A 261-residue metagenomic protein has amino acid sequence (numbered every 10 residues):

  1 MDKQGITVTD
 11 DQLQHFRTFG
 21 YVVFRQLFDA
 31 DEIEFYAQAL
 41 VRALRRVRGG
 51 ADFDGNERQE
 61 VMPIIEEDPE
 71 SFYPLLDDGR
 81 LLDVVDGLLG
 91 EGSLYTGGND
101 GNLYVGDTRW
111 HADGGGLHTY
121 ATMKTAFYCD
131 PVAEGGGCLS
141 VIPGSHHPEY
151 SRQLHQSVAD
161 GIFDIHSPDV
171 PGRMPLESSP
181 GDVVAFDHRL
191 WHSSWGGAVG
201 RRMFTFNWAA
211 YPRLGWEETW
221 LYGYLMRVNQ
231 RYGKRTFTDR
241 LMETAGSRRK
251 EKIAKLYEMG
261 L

Functional and structural regions predicted by a protein language model:
M1-F19, F24-L117: Non-heme Fe(II)-dependent double-stranded beta-helix
Q14, E134-W191, W195: Double-stranded beta-helix
D29-A30, G101-L103, V132-E134, H146-H147 (+2 more regions): Short, solvent-exposed loop/turn segments at secondary-structure junctions
R46, L190-L261: Non-heme Fe(II)/2-oxoglutarate
E91, G114-T119, C129-C138, G144-H146: Active-site region of the double-stranded beta-helix
H111-T122, P171-G172, S178, V199: A short beta-loop-beta micro-motif enriched in histidine and acidic residues
H118-E134, E177-S178, N207-A210: Short, conserved beta-strand element in jelly-roll/cupin
